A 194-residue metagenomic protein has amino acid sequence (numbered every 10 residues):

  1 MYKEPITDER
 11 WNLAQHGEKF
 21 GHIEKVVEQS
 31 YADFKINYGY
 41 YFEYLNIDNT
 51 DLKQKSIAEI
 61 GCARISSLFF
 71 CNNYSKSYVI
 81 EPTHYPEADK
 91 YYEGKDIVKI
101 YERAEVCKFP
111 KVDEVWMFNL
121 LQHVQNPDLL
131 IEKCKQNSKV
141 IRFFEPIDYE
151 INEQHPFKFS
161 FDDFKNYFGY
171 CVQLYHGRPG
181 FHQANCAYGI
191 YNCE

Functional and structural regions predicted by a protein language model:
M1-T50: Class I SAM-dependent methyltransferase Rossmann-like catalytic core, especially the SAM/SAH-binding loop
A58, C62-E105: Class I SAM-dependent methyltransferase SAM/SAH-binding core
V106-K111: Short conserved loop adjoining the S-adenosyl-L-methionine
E114-N126: A short SAM/SAH-binding and catalytic strip from SAM-dependent methyltransferases
L120, K133-C134: Class I S-adenosylmethionine-dependent transferase superfamily signal
S138-Y149: Conserved beta-strand signature within the Rossmann-like core of class I S-adenosyl-L-methionine
H155-G177: Short alpha-helix
G177-E194: Core SAM-dependent methyltransferase catalytic element
